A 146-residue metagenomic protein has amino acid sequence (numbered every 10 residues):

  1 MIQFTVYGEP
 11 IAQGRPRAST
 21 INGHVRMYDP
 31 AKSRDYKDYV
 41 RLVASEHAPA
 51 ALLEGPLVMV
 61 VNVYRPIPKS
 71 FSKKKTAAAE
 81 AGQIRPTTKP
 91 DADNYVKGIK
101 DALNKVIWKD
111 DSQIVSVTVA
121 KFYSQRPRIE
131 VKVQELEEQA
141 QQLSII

Functional and structural regions predicted by a protein language model:
M1-I146: Acidic, proline/glycine-enriched N-terminal capping motif
